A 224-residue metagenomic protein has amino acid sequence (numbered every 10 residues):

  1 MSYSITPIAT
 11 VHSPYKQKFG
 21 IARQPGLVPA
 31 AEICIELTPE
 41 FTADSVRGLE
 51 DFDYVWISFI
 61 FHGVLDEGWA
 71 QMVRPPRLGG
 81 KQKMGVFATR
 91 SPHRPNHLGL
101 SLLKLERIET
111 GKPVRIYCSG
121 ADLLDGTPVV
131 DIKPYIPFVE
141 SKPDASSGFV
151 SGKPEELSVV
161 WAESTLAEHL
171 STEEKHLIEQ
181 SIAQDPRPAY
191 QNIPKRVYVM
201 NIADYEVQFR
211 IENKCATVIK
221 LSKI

Functional and structural regions predicted by a protein language model:
M1-L98, T110-V114, A121-I224: Mixed-charge, low-complexity intrinsically disordered regions
L103-E106: Conserved positions in beta-strands of structured domains
